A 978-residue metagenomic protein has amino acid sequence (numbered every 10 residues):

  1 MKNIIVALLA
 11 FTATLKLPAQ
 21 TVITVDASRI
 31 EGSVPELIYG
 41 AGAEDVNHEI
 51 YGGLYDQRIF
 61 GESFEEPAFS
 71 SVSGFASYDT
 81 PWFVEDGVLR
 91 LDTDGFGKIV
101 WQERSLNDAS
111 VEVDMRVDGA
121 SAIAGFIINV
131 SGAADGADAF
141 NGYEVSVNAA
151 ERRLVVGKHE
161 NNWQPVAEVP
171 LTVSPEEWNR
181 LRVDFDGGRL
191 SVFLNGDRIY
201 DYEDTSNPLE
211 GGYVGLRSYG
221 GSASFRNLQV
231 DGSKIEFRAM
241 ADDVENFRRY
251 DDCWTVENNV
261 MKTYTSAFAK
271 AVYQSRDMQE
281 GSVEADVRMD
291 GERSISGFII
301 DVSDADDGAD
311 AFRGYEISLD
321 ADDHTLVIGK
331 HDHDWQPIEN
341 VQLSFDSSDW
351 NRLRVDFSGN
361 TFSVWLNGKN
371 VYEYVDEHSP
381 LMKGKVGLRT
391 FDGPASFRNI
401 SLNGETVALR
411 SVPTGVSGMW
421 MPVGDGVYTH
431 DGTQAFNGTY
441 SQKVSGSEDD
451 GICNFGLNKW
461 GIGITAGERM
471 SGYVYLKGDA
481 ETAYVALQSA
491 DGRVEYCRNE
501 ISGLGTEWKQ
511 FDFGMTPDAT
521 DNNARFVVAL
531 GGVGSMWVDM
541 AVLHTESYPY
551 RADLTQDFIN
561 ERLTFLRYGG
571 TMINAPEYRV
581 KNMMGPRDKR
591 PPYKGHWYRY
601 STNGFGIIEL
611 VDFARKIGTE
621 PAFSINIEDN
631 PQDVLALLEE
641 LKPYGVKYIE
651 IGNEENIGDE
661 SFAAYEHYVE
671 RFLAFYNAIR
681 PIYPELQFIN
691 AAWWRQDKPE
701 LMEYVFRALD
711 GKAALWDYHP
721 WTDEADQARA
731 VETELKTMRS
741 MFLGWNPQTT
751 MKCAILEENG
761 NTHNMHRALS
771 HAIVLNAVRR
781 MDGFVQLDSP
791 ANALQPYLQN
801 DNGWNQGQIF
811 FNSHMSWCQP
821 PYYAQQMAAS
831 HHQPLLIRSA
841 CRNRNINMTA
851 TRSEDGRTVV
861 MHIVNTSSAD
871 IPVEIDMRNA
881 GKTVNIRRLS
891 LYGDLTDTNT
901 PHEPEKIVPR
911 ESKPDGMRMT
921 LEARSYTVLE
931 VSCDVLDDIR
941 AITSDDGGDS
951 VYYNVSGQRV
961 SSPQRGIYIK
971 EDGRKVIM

Functional and structural regions predicted by a protein language model:
A41, G418, D425-A435, N574-I607 (+2 more regions): Aromatic- and acidic-residue-enriched carbohydrate-binding clefts of CAZyme catalytic domains
V46, A754-A824, H832, L836-M848: Aromatic/acidic polysaccharide-binding cleft in carbohydrate-active enzymes
G61, E66-V412: Extracellular glycan-recognition regions
D450-N560: Extended acidic/polar, glycine-enriched regions that form or flank non-catalytic beta-rich accessory modules
R525-V528, S535, E640, A663-L775 (+2 more regions): Noncatalytic carbohydrate-binding groove/subsite architecture in carbohydrate-active enzymes
N845-K882, R888-L889, R924-E930: Carbohydrate-binding surface patches
A880-L921: Acidic, Ser/Thr/Pro-rich beta/coil linker or hinge segments at domain junctions
C933-S956: Residue-level detector of functionally pivotal "anchor" positions at catalytic/ligand-binding pockets or at interdomain
